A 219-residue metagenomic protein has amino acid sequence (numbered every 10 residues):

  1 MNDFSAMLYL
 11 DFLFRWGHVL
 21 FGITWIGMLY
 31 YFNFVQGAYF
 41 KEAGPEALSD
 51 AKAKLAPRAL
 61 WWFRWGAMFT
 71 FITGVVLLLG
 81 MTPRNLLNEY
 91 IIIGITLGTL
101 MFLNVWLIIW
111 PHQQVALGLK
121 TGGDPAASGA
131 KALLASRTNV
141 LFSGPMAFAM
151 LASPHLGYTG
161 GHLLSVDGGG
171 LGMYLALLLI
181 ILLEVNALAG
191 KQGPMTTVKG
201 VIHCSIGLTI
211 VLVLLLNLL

Functional and structural regions predicted by a protein language model:
M1-L219: Polytopic transmembrane helical bundles with strong interfacial aromatic enrichment
